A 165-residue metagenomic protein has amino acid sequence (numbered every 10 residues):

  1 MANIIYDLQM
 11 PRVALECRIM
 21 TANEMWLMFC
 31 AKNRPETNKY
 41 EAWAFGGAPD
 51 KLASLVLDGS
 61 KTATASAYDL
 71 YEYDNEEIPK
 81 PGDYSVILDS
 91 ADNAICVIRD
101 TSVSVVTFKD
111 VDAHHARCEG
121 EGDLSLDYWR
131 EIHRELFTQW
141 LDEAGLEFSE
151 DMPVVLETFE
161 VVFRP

Functional and structural regions predicted by a protein language model:
A2-V97, V106-P165: Mixed-charge, low-complexity intrinsically disordered regions
